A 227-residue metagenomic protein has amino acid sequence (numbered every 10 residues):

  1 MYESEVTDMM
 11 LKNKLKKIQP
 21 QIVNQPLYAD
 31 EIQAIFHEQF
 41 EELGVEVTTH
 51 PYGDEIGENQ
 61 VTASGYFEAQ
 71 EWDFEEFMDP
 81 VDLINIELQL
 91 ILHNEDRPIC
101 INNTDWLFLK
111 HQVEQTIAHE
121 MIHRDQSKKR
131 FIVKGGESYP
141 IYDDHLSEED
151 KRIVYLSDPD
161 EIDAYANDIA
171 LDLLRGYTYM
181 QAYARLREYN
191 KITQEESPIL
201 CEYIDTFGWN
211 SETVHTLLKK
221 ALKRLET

Functional and structural regions predicted by a protein language model:
E3, L11-K12, P20: Proteolytic processing junctions in secreted/extracellular precursors, especially proprotein convertase/trypsin-like
Q21-E46: Zn2+-dependent metallopeptidase catalytic core
E55-A63: Extended non-catalytic scaffold regions that mediate assembly and binding in large macromolecular machines
T62-H111, R124-K128: Active-site scaffold of zinc-dependent metalloenzymes
H111, Q115-T116, K128, L173 (+1 more regions): Acidic, low-complexity, intrinsically disordered interaction modules
H111, S127-L156: Post-HEXXH active-site segment of zinc metalloproteases
Q115-K128, A164: Active-site recognition of the HExxH zinc-binding catalytic motif
E148-T227: Long, well-structured alpha-helical subdomains associated with metal-dependent extracellular/ecto-lumenal hydrolases
